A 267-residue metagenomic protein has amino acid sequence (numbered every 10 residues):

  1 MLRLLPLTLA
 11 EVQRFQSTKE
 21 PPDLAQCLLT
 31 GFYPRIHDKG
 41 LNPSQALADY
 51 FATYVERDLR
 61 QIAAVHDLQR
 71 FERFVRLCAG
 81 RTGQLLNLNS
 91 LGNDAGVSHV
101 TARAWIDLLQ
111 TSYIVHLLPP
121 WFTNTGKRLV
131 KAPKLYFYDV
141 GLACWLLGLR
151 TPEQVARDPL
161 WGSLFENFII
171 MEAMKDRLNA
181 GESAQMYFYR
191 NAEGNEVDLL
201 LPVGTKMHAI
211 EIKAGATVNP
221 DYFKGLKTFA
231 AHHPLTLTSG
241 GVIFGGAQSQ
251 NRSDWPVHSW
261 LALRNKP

Functional and structural regions predicted by a protein language model:
M1-A10: A short helix-turn-beta junction within AAA+ P-loop NTPase domains corresponding to the substrate/partner-engaging
S17-T53, Q61: Amphipathic alpha-helical "lid/sensor" segments that cap RecA-like P-loop NTPase cores
L41-M207: Accessory nucleic acid-recognition modules appended to NTPase machines
L178-N179, T228-T236: Arginine/glycine-rich "motif VI" loop of SF2 helicases in the C-terminal RecA-like domain
R190, K213, I243-F244: Short beta-strand/turn micro-motifs composed of small residues that flank or help shape donor/cofactor-binding pockets
I212-P220: Short beta-strand-loop-alpha-helix junction that forms the active-site gateway of nucleic-acid-processing nucleases
F223-H232, I243-G246: Catalytic core segments in nucleotide and nucleic-acid processing enzymes
G245-P267: Domain-level recognition of nuclease-like catalytic cores that cleave nucleotide substrates
